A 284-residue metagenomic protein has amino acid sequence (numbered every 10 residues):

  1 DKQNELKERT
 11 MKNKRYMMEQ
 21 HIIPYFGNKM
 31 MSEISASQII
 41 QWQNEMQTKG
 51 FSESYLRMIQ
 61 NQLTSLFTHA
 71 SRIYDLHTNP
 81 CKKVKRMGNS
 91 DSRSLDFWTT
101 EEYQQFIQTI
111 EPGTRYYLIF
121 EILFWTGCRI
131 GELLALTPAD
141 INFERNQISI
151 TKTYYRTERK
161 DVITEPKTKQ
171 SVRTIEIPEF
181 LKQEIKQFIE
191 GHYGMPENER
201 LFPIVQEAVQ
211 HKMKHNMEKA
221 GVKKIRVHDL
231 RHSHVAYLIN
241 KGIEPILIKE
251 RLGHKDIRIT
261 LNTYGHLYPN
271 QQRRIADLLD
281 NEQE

Functional and structural regions predicted by a protein language model:
D1-H77, S92, P203-E207, K223-D229 (+1 more regions): N-terminal core-binding DNA-recognition domain of tyrosine site-specific recombinases/integrases
E53, R57, R72-L136, E144 (+2 more regions): Basic, Lys/Arg- and aromatic-enriched nucleic-acid-binding interface segment
S54, R72, R115, E121 (+7 more regions): C-terminal catalytic core of tyrosine-transesterase DNA break-rejoin enzymes
R86, A135-Q187: Conserved tyrosine-mediated DNA breakage-rejoining catalytic core shared by Y-recombinases
F97, Y154, K182, E207 (+1 more regions): Catalytic-site neighborhood detector that most strongly recognizes the C-terminal catalytic loop/helix of tyrosine
Q104, T153, P178-K223: Active-site/catalytic core of tyrosine-dependent DNA strand-transfer enzymes
Q105, T109-E111, R159-E165, N262-E284: DNA/chromatin major-groove-contacting recognition/catalytic segments
